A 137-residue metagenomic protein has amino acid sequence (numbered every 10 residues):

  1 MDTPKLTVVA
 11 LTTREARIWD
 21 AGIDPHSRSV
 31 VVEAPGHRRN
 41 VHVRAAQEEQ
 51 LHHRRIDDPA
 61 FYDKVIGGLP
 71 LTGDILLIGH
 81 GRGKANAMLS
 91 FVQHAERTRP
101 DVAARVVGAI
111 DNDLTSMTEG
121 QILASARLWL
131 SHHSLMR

Functional and structural regions predicted by a protein language model:
M1-R137: Terminal alpha-helical anchor/extension segments at protein ends
